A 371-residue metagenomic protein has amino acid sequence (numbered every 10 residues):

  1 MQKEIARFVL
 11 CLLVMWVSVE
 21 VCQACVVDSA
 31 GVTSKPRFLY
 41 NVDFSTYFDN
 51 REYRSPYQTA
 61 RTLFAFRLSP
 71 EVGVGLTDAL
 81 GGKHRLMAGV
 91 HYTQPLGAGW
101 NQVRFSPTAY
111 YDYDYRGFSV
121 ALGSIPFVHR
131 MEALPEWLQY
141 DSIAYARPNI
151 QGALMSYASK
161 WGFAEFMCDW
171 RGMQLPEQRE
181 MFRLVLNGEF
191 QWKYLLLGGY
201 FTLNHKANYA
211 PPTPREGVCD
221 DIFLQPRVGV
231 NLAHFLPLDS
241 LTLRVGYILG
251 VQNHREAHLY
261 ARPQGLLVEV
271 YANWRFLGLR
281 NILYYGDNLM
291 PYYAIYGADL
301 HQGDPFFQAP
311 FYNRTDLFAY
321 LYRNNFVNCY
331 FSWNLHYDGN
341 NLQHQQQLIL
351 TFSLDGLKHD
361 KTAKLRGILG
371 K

Functional and structural regions predicted by a protein language model:
M1-S34, M155, F331, H344-K358 (+1 more regions): Bacterial Sec-dependent N-terminal signal peptides
D28-E52, L86: Transmembrane beta-strand segments of Gram-negative outer membrane beta-barrel proteins
Y47-R67: Surface-exposed strand-loop-strand hairpins of Gram-negative outer-membrane beta-barrel proteins
R54-Q58, E136-W137, I295-H301: Flexible, solvent-exposed loop segments that connect beta-strands
L63-A88: Glycine- and aromatic-enriched membrane insertion/assembly motifs of diderm outer-membrane and organelle channel
G82-R171, I282, N288: Outer membrane beta-barrel
T108, S159-R171, L175-K371: Exposed, low-structure sequence patches enriched in small/polar residues
